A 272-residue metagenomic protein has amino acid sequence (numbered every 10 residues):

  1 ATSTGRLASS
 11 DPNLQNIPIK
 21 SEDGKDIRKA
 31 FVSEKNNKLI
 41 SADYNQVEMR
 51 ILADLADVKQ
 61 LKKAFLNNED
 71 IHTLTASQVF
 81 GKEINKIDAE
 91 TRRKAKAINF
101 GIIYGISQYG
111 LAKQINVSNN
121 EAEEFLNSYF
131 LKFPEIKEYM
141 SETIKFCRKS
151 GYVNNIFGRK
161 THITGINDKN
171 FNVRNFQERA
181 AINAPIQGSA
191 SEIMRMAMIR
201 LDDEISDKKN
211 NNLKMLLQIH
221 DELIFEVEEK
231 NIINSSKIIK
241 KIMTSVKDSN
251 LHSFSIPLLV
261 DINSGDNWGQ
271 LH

Functional and structural regions predicted by a protein language model:
A1-H272: Conserved catalytic core of nucleotide polymerization and phosphodiester-bond processing enzymes
